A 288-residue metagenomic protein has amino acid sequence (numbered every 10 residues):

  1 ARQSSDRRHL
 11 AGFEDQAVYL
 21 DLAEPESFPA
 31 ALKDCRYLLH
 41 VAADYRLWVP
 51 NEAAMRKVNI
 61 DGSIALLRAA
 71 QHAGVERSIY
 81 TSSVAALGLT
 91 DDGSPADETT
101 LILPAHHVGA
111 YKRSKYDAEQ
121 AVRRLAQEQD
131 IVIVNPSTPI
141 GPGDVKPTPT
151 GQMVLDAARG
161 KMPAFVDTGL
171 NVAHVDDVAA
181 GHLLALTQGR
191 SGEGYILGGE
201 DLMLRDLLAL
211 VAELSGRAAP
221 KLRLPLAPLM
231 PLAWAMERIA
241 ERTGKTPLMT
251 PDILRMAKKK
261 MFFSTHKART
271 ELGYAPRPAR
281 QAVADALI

Functional and structural regions predicted by a protein language model:
S4-D61, A69: NAD(P)H-binding glycine-rich loop region in Rossmannoid oxidoreductase-like domains and their noncatalytic homologs
L47, V84-S94, P139-V145: Conserved catalytic-site region of short-chain dehydrogenase/reductase
V58-A110: Conserved Rossmann-fold NAD(P)-dependent oxidoreductase catalytic core, especially the SDR/UDP-sugar
A65, D117, P149, V166-L186 (+1 more regions): Substrate-positioning beta->alpha
S82, Q120-P142: Conserved beta-loop-beta element that borders a ligand/cofactor-binding pocket
L103-H106, Q152-A173, D177: A conserved pocket-lining segment of Rossmann-fold NAD(P)-dependent short-chain dehydrogenase/reductase
G181-L248, T265, R280-I288: Mid/C-terminal beta-alpha module of Rossmann-like enzyme folds, strongest in SDR-family dehydrogenases/epimerases
